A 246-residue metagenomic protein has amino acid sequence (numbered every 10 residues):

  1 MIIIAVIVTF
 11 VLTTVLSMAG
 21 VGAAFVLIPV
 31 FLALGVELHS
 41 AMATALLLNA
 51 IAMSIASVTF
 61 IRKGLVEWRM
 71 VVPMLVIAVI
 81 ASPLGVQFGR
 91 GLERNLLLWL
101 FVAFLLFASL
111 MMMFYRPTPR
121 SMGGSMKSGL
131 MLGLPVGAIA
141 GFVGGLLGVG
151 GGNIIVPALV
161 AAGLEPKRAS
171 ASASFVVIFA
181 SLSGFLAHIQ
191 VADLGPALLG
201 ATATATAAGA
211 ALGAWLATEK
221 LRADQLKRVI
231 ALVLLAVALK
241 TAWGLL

Functional and structural regions predicted by a protein language model:
M1-S17, V26-H39, V58-V143, A161-A162 (+1 more regions): Juxtamembrane transmembrane-helix boundary motif
A19-L27, L147-V156: Transmembrane helix boundary and interhelical junction motifs in multipass membrane proteins
V36-L47, R69-M70, G163-F175: Membrane-interface alpha-helices at helix entry/exit sites of multi-pass transporters
T44-T59: Transmembrane alpha-helices of multi-pass small-molecule transport proteins
I55-V58, L146, G150-N153, L186: Membrane-embedded alpha-helices of multi-pass transport/permease systems
F107, R168-G184: Hydrophobic alpha-helical transmembrane segments of multi-pass integral membrane proteins, especially transporters
S121-G129, N153, K167-A171: Functional transmembrane core segments of multi-pass inner-membrane proteins
G163, F179-L186, Q190: Alpha-helix capping/termination and helix-coil
